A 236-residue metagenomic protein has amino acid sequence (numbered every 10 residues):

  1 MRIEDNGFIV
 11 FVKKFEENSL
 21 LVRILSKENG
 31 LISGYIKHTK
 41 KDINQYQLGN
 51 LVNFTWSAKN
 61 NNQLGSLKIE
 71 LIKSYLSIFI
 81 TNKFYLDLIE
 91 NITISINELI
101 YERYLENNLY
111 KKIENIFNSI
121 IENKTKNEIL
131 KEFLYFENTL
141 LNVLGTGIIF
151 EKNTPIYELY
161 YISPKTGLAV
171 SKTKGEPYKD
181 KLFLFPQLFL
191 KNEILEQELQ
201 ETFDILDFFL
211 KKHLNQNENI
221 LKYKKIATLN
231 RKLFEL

Functional and structural regions predicted by a protein language model:
M1-S19, L25-L236: Non-catalytic alpha-helical scaffolds and adjoining flexible linkers that form interface surfaces for assembly
